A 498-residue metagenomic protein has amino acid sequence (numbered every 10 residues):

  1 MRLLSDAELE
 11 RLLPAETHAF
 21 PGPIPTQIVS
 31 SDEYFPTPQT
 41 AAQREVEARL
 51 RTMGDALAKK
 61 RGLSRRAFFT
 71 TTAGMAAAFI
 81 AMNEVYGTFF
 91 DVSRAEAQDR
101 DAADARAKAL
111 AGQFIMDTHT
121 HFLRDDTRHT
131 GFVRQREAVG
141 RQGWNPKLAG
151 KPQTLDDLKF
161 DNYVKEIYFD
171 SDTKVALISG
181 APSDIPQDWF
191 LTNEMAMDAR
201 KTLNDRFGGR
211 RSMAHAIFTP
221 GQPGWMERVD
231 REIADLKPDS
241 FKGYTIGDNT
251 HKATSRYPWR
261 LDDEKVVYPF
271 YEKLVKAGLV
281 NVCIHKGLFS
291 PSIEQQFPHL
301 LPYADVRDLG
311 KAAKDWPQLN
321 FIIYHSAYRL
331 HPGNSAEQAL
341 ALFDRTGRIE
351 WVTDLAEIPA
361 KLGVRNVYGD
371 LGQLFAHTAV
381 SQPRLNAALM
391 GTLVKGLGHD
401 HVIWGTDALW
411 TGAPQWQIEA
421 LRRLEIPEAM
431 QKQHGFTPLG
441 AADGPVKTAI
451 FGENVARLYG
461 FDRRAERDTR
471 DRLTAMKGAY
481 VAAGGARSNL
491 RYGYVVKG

Functional and structural regions predicted by a protein language model:
M1-L63: N-terminal secretory signal peptides
L3, D55-G62, M82-T120: C-terminal segment of N-terminal export signals and the immediately downstream linker at the start of the mature
P38, D126-L158, S290-Q295, V364-Y368 (+2 more regions): Active-site gating loops and adjacent loop-to-helix segments of metal-dependent hydrolytic enzymes
G62-N83, A103, T130, Q142-E166 (+3 more regions): Mid-to-C-terminal alpha-helical segments outside catalytic/metal-binding sites
E137-D156, K165-D188, R211-I217, D239 (+1 more regions): Divalent metal-dependent hydrolysis catalytic cores, especially in the metallo-beta-lactamase
V164-D172, N193-G209, V229-P238, E272-A277 (+3 more regions): Acidic (Asp/Glu)-rich catalytic clusters
S183-A304: Active-site gating/metal-coordination segments in enzymes
D248, S255-W404, G412, A429-L439 (+1 more regions): Catalytic pocket-lining loop regions of alpha/beta-barrel enzymes, especially the amidohydrolase/enolase/GH5 lineages
